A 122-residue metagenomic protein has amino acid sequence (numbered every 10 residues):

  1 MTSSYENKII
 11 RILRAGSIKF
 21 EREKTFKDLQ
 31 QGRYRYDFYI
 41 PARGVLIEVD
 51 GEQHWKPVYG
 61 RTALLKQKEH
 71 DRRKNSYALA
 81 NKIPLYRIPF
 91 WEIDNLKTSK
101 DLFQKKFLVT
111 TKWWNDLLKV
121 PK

Functional and structural regions predicted by a protein language model:
M1-K122: Nucleic-acid endo/exonuclease domains
